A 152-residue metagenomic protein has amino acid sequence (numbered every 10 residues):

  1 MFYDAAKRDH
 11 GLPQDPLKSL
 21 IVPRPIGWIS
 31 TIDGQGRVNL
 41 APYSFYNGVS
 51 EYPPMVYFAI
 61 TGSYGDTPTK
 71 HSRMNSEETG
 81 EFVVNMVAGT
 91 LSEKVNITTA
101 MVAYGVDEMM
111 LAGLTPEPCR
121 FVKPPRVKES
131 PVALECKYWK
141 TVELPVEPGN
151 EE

Functional and structural regions predicted by a protein language model:
M1-A41, N47-E152: Active-site-proximal mixed secondary-structure blocks
